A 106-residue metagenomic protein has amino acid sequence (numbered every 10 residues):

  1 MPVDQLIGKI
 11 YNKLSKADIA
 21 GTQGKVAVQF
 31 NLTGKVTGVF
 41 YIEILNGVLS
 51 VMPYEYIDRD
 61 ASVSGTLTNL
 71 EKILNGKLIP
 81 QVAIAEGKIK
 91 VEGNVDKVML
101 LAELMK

Functional and structural regions predicted by a protein language model:
M1-K106: Feature captures hydrophobic
